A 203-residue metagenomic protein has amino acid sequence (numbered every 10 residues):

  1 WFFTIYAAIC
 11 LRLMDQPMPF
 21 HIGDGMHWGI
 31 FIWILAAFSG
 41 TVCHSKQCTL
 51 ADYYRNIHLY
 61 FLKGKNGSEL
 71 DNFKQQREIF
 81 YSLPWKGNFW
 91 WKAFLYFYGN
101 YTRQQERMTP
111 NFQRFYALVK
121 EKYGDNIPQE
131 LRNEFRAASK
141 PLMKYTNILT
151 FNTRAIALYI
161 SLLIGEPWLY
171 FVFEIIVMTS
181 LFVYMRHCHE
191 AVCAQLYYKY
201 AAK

Functional and structural regions predicted by a protein language model:
W1-C48, L163: Multi-pass membrane catalytic core of lipid/isoprenoid biosynthesis enzymes
C43-H44, Y53-K203: C-terminal membrane-associated helical module and adjoining short loops/tails
